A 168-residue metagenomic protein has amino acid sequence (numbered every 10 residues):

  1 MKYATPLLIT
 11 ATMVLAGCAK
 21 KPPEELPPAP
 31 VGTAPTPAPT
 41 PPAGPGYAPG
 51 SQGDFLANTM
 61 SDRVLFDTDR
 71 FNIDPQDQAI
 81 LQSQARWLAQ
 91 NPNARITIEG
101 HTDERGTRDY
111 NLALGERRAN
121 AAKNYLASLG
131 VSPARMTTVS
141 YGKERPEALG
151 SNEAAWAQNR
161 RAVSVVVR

Functional and structural regions predicted by a protein language model:
K2-I9: Sec-dependent signal peptide recognition, specifically the positively charged N-region followed immediately by
V14-G17: C-terminal motif of bacterial Sec signal peptides marking the signal peptidase cleavage site
A19-R95: Periplasmic peptidoglycan-binding/tethering modules of Gram-negative envelope proteins
Q76, I80-S83, D109, R117 (+2 more regions): Extracytoplasmic/secreted proteins, especially bacterial periplasmic and envelope-associated proteins
P92-H101, E116-E147, R160-R168: A non-catalytic structural micro-motif
A113: Solvent-exposed, well-ordered loop and adjacent helix/strand elements within mature globular domains that form
L149-N152: Short beta-alpha junctions and helix-cap segments that line functional grooves
A154-Q158: A generic structural micro-feature
